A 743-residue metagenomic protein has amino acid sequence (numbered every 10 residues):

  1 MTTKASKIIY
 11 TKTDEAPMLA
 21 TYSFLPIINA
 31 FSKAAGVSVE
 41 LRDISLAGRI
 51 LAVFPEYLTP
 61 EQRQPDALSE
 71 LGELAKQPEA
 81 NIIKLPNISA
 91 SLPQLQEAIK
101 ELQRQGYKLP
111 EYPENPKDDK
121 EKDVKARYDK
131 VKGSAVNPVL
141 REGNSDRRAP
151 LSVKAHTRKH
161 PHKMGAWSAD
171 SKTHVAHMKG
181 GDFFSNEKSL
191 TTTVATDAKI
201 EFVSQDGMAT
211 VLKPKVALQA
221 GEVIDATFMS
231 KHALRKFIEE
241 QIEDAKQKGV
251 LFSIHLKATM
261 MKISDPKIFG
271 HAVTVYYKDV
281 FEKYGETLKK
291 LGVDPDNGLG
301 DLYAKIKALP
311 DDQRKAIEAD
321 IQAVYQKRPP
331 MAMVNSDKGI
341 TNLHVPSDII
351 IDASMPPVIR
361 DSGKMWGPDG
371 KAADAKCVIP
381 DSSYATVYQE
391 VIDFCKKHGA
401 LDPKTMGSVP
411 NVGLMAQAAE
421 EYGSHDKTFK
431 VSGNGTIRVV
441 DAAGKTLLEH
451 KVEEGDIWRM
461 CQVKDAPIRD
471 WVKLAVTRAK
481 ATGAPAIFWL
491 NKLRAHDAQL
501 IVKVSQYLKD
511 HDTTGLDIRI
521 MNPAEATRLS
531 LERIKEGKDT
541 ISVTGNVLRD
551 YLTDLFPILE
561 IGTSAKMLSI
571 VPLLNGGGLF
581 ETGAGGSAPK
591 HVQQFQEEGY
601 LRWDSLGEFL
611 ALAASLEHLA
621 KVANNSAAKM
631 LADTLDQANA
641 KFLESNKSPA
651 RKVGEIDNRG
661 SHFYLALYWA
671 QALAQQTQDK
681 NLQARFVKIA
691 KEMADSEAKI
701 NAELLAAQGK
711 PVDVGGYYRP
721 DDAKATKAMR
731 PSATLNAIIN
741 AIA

Functional and structural regions predicted by a protein language model:
T2-G270, D279-K503, Y507-W669, S696 (+2 more regions): Extended, well-ordered protein cores
V275-Y276: Short active-site loop/helix that positions an aromatic residue
N624-N625, Q678-A684: Structural helix-adjacent loops and short alpha-helical linkers that scaffold large soluble proteins
S645-N646, K652-G660, K688, K710-V714 (+2 more regions): Terminal, compositionally biased segments used for targeting/anchoring and flexible tails
W669-Q678: Short, charged/polar, low-complexity loop and linker segments that flank or interrupt alpha-helical bundles
Q683-K691: Short, charged, amphipathic alpha-helical segments
N701-Y718: A glycine-biased, small/acidic residue-tolerant capping/turn segment at secondary-structure junctions
P720-A743: C-terminal accessory extensions/subdomains outside the catalytic/core fold
